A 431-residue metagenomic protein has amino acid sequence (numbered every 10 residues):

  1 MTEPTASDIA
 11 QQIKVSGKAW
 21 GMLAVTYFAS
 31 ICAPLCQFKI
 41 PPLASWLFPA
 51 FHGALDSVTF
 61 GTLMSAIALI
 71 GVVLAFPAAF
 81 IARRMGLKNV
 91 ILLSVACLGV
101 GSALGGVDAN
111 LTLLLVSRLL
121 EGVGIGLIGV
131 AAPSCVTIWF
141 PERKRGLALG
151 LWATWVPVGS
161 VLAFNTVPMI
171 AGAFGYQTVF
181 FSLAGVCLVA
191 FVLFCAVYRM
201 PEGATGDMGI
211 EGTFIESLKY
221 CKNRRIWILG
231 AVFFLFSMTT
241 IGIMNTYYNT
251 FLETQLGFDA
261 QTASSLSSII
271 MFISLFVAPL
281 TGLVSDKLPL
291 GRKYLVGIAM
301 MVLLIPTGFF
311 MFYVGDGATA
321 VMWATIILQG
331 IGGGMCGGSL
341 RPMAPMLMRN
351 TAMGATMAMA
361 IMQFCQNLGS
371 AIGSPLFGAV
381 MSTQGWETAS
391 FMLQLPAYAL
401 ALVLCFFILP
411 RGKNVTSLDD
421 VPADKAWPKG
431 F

Functional and structural regions predicted by a protein language model:
G21-G53, I243-N249: Extracytoplasmic
I40-P41, R225-I270, L275-A278: Extracytoplasmic gate region of multi-pass secondary transporters
V73-L111: Conserved MFS/SLC helix-loop-helix module at the cytosolic interface between two early adjacent transmembrane helices
R84-S94, D286-M301: Cytoplasmic membrane-interface "Motif A"-like loop-to-helix N-cap segments of 12-TM Major Facilitator Superfamily
G86, V107-T112, P141, G257 (+2 more regions): Helix-breaking motifs and short loop linkers at transmembrane-helix boundaries and internal kinks in secondary membrane
L111, S117-V156: Cytoplasmic helix-loop-helix junction between adjacent transmembrane helices in 12-TM secondary transporters
L151-R199: Helix-loop-helix hairpin linking two adjacent transmembrane segments in secondary transporters
G291-L340: C-terminal transmembrane helical hairpin of 12-TM major facilitator-type secondary transporters
